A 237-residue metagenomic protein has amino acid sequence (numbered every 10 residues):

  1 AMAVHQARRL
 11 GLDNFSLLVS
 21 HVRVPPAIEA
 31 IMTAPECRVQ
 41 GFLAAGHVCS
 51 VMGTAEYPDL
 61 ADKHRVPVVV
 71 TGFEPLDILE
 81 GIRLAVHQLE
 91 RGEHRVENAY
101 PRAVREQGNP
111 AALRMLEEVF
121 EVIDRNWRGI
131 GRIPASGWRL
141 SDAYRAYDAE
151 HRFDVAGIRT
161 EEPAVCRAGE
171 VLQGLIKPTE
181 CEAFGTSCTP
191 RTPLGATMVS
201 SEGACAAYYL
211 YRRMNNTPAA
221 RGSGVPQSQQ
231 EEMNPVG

Functional and structural regions predicted by a protein language model:
A1-E56: Phosphate/pyrophosphate-binding betaalpha-module
A1-H5, I28-E29, T54-A61, L76-H87 (+4 more regions): Predominant activation on well-ordered alpha-helical scaffold segments within soluble catalytic domains
A3, S20-V22, A45-V48, G72-F73 (+2 more regions): Fold-independent oxyanion-binding glycine-rich loops and adjacent beta-strand/coil segments at enzyme active sites
A7-L12, I31-G41, D59-K63, I158-T160 (+3 more regions): Solvent-exposed alpha-helices and their adjacent loops that cap or buttress functional pockets in soluble metabolic
L18, R38-P101: A conserved active-site cap/scaffold subdomain adjacent to cofactor or substrate pockets
E80-E170: Internal helical hairpin/lid segments
R152-G222, E231-G237: Extended hydrophobic packing segments that form well-structured cores
Q227: Detector for the Zn2+-coordinating histidines of canonical Cys2His2
